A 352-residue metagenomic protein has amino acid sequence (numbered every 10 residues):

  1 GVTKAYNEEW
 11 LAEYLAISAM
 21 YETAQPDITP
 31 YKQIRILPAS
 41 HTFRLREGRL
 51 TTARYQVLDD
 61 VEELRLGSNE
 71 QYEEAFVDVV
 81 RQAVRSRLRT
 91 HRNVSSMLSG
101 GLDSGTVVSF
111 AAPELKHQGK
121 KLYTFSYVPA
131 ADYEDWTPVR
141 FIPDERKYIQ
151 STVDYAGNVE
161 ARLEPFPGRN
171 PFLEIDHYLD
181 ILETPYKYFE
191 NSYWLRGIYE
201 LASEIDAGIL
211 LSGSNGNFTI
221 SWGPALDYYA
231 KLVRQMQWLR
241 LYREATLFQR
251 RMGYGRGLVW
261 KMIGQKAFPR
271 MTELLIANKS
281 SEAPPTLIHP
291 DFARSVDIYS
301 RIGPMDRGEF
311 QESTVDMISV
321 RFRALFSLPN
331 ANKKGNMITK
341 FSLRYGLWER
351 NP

Functional and structural regions predicted by a protein language model:
G1-P165, L173-H177, I181: Cysteine-centered catalytic environments shared across enzyme families
V84, L88, Y178-A202, D206-I209 (+3 more regions): Conserved glycine-rich, hydrophobic/aromatic-active-site segments that form phosphate/pyrophosphate or metal-binding
L98, S214-N215: A secondary-structure boundary/capping signal
T124, L210-L211: Short beta-strand "acidic-cap" motif of Rossmann-like dinucleotide-binding folds
A130-Y133, W238-R251: A short, conserved beta-to-alpha structural element at the edge of catalytic cores that scaffolds binding
F166-N170, G216: Short glycine-enriched loops at secondary-structure junctions
G253-R256: Activity-critical C-terminal alpha-helical subdomain
